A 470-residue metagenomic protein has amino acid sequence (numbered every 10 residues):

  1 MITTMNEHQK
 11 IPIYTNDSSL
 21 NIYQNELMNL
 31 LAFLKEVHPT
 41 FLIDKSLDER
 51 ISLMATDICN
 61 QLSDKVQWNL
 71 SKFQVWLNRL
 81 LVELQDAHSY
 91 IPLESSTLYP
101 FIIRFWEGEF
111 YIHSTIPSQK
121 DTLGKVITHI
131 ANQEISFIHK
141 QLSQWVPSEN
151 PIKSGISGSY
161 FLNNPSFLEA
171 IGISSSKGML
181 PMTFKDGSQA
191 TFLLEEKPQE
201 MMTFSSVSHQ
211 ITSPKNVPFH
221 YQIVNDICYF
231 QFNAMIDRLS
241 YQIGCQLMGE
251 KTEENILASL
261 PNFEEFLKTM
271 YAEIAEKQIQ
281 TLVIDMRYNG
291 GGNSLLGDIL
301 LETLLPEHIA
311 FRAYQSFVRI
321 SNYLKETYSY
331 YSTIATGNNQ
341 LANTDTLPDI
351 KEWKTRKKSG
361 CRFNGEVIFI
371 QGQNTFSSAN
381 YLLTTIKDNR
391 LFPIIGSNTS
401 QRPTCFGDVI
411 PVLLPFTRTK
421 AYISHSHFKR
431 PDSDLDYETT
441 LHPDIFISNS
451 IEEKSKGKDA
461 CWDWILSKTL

Functional and structural regions predicted by a protein language model:
I2-L282, Y288-G290, S294-F317, K325-Y330 (+8 more regions): Flexible, low-complexity junctional segments that flank or bridge functional domains
R287-Y288, F392: Short glycine- and Lys/Arg-enriched binding-loop motifs that mark or flank ligand-binding interfaces
S294-S455: Conserved acidic, small-residue-rich alpha-beta core segments centered on
